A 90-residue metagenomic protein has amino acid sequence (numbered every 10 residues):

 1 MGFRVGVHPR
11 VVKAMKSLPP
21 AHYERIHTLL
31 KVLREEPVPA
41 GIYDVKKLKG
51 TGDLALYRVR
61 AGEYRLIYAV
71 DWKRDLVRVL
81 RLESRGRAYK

Functional and structural regions predicted by a protein language model:
G2-R4, P9-S17, A21-E24, E35 (+3 more regions): Enriched for short, Lys/Arg-rich terminal
H27-K31, P37: PIN-domain endoribonuclease scaffold, especially VapC-family toxins
D53-A55: Conserved N-terminal boundary motif of the eukaryotic protein kinase catalytic domain
